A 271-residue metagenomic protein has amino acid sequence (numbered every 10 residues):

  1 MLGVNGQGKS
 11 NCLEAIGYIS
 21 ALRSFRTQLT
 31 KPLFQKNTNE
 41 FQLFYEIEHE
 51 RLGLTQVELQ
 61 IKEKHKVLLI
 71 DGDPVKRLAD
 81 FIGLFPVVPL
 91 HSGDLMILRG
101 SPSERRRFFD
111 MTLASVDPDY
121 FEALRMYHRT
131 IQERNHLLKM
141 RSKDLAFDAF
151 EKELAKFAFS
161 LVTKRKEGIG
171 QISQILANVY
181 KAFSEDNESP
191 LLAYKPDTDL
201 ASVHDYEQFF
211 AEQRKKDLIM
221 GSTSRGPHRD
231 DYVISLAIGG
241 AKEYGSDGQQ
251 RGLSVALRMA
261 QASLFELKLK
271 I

Functional and structural regions predicted by a protein language model:
M1-V4, Y18, L145-I271: Conserved NTPase motor "head" modules and their coupling/switch loops across ABC/AAA+ ATPases, GTPases, and GHKL ATPases
K9: Conserved lysine of the Walker
G17-E104, D110-V116, Y120, G170-K181 (+2 more regions): Nucleotide-state sensing region of NTPase/ATPase domains
S24, K139-K143, L267: Short, flexible helix-adjacent loops and helix caps
T38-Y45, R134-K139, S160, Y206 (+2 more regions): Alpha-helix boundary/capping detector
M96-S184: An accessory alpha-helical subdomain
